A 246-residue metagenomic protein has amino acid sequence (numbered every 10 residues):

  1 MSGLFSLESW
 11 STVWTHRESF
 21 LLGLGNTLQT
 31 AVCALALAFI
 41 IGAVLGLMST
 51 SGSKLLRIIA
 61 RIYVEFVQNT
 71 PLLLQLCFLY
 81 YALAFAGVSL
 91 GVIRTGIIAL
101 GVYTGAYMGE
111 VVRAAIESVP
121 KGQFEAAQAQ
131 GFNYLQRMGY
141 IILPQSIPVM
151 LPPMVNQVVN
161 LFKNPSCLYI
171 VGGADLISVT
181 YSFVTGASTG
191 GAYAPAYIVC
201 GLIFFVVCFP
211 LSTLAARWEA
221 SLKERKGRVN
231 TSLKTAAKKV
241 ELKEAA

Functional and structural regions predicted by a protein language model:
M1-A246: Transmembrane alpha-helices and adjacent helix-loop boundaries
